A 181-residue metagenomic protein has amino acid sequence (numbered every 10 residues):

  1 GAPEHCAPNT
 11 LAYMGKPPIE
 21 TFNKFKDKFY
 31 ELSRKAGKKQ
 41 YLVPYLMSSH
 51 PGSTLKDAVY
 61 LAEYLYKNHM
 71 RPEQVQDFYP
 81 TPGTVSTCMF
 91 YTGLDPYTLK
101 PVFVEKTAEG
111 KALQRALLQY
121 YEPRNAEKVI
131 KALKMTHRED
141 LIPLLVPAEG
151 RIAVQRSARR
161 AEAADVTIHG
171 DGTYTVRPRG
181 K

Functional and structural regions predicted by a protein language model:
G1-C6, R71-Y79: Non-cysteine beta-strand/loop elements that form the S-adenosyl-L-methionine
A2-Y66: Conserved non-cysteine loop/helix-boundary elements of the Radical SAM core domain that shape
A12, P17-E20, G52, T81 (+2 more regions): A generic structural micro-environment signature that highlights single residues at secondary-structure boundaries
A12-P17, D57-L61, D77-F78, F90 (+2 more regions): Composition- and surface-driven signal marking solvent-exposed, interaction-prone regions in large proteins
E20-D27, Q40, P44, V59-E63 (+7 more regions): Feature representing long, continuous alpha-helical segments
K26-R34, Y41, Y66-Q74, T81-E105 (+1 more regions): C-terminal scaffold of the Radical SAM
L42-S49, D77-T84, E149-G150: A glycine-rich phosphate-binding loop feature that marks nucleotide/adenosyl-phosphate handling sites
G83-K181: Radical SAM enzyme core and accessory elements
